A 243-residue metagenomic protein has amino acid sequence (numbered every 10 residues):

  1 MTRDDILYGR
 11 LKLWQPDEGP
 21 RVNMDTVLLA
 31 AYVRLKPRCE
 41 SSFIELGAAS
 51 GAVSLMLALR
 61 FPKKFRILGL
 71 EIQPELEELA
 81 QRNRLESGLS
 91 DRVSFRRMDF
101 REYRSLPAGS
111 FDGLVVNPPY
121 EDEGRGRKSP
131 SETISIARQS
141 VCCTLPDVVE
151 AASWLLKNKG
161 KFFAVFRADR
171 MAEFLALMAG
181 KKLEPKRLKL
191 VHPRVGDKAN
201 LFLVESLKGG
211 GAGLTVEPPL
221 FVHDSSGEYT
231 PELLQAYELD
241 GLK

Functional and structural regions predicted by a protein language model:
M1-P37: Class I SAM-dependent transferase core
R10, K64, S90-R92, S105 (+2 more regions): A generic structural signal for alpha->beta connector loops
W14, S94-R96, K186-K189: General small-molecule cofactor/ligand-binding pocket signal
E18, C142-P193, D197-A199: Conserved Class I SAM-dependent methyltransferase catalytic core
Y32-R127, E150: Conserved SAM/SAH cofactor-binding pocket of Class I
P118-D147: Mobile active-site "lid"/loop adjacent to the S-adenosyl-L-methionine
K198-K243: SAM/dcSAM-binding transferase cores
